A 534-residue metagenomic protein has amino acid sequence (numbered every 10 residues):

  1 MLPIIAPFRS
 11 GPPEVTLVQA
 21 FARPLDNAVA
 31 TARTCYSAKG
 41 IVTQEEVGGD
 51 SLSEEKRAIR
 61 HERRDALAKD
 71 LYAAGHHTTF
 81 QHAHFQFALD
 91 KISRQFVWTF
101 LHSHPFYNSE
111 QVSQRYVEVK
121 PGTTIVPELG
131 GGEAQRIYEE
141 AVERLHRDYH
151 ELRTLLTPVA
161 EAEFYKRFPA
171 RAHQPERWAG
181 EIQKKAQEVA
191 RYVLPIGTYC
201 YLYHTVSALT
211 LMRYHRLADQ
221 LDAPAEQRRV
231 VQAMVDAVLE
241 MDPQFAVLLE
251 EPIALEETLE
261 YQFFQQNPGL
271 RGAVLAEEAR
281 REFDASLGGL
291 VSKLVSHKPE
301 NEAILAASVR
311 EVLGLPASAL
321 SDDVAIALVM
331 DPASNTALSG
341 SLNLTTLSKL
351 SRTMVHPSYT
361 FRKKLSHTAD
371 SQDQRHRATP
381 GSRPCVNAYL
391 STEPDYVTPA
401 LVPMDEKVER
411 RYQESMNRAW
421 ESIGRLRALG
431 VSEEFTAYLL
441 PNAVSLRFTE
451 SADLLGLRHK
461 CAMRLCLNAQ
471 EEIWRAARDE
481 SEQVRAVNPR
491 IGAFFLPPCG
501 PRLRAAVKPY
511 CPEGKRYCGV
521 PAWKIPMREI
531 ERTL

Functional and structural regions predicted by a protein language model:
M1-L534: A conserved ligand/cofactor-binding region detector
